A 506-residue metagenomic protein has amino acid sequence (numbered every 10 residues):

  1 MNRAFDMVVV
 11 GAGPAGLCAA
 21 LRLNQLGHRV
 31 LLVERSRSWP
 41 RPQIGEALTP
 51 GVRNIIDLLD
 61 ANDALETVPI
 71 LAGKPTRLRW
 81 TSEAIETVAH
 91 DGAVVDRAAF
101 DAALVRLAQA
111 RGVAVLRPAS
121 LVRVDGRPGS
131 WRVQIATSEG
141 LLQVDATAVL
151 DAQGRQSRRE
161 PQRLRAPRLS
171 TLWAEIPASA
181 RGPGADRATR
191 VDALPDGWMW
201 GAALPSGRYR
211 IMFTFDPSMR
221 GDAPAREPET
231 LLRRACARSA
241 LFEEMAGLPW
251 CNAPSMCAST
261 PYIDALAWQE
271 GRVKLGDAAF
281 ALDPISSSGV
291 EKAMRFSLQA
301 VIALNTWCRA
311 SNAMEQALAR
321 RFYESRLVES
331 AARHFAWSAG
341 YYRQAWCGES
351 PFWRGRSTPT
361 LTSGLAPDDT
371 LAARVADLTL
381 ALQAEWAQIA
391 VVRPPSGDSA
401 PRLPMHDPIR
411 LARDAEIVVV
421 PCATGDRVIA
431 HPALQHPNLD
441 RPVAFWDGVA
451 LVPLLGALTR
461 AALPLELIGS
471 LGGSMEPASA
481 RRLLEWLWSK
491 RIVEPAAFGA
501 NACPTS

Functional and structural regions predicted by a protein language model:
N2-A15: Beta1/beta-strand and adjacent pyrophosphate-binding region of the FAD-binding site in flavoprotein oxidoreductases
N24-I44: Glycine-rich FAD pyrophosphate-binding loop
R37-D57: Conserved N-terminal glycine-rich FAD pyrophosphate-binding loop of Rossmann-like flavoproteins
R53, D57-A103: A conserved beta-strand/loop capping segment in the N-terminal third of enzymes that catalyze redox or closely related
L107-A246: Predominantly flavin-linked oxidoreductase catalytic cores and closely associated redox partners
G221-R309, M314-A339, A345-C347: FAD/FMN-dependent oxidoreductases across multiple families
N305-A400: C-terminal helical "tail/cap" subdomain of flavin- and related membrane-associated enzymes
A373-A457, R481, E485, E494-S506: Acidic, low-complexity/disordered tracts enriched in E/D and polar residues
